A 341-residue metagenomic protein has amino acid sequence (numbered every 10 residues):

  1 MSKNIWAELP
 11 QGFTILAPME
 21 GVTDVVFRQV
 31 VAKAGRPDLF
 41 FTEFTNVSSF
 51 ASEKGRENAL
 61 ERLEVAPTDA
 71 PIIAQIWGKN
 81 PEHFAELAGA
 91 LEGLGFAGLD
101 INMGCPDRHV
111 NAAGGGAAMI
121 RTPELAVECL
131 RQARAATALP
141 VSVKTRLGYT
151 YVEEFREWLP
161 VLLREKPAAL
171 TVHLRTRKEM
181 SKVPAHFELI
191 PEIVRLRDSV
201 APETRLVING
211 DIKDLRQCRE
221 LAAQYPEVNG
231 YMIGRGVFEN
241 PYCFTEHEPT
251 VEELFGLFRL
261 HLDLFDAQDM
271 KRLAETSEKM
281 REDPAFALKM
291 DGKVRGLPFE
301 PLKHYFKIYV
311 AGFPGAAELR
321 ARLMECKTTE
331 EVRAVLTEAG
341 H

Functional and structural regions predicted by a protein language model:
M1-P10, T14-I15, E20, V26 (+7 more regions): Alpha/beta catalytic cores of nucleotide-metabolism and tRNA/nucleoside-modifying enzymes
S2-N4, M19-G93: Glycine-rich, positively charged N-terminal anion/phosphate-binding segment
L9-F13, S48-P71, C105, V110-A113 (+1 more regions): N-terminal small/glycine-rich loop or linker at the start of catalytic domains across soluble metabolic enzymes
T14-A17, F40-T42, I72-I76, L99 (+4 more regions): Hydrophobic faces of well-ordered beta-strands that scaffold small-molecule active sites in alpha/beta enzyme cores
M19-G21, T45-V47, W77-K79, G104-P106 (+4 more regions): Active-site beta-loop-alpha junctions enriched in small/polar residues
K33, A85-L99, M103-A113, E124-L206: Alpha/beta enzyme core
G78, I120, E124, P184 (+1 more regions): Conserved phosphate-coordination/catalytic loops
G114-I120, E179-M180, H247-E248: Short glycine-enriched, charge-decorated loop/helix-capping segments at active-site entrances that position
